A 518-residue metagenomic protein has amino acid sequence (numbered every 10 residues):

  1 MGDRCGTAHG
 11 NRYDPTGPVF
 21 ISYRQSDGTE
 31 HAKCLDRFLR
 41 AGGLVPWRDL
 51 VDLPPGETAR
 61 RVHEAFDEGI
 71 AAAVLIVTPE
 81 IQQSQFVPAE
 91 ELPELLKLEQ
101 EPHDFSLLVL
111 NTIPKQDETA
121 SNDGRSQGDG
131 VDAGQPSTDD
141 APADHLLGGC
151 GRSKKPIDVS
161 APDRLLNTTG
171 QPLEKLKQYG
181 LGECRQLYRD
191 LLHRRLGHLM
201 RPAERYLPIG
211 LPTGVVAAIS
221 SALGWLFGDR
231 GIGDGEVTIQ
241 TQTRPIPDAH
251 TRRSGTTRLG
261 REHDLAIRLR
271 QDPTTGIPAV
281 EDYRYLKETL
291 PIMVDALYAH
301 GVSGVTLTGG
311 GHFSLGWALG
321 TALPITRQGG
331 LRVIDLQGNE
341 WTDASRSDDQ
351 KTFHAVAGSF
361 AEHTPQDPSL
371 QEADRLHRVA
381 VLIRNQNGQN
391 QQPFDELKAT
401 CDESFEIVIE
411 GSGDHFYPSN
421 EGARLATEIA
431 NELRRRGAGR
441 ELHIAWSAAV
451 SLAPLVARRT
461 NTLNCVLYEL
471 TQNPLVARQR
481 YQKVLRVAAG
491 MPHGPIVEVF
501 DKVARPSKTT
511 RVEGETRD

Functional and structural regions predicted by a protein language model:
M1-L75, L95, H103: Conserved N-terminal substructure of TIR/SEFIR domains
G2-F38, N111-L226: C-terminal interaction surface of TIR/SEFIR-family domains
S22, W47-D49, L75-T78, V109-N111 (+3 more regions): Conserved beta-strand segments of the P-loop GTPase G domain that flank and frequently precede/overlap
E30-A32, P55-T58, Q82-A89, Y417-N420: Active-site-adjacent loop/helix micro-motif of nuclease/hydrolase catalytic cores
R37-L39, E64, E90-E94, P324-I325 (+1 more regions): Glycine-rich, phosphate-binding/catalytic loops in enzymes
P79-Q100: Conserved TIR/SEFIR loop-to-helix hotspot centered on a Trp-containing motif with a nearby acidic residue
K97-T119, L336-Q350: Ser/Thr/Gly-rich flexible loops in soluble cytosolic domains mediating phosphotransfer, phosphorylation
Q178, G182-D518: Long, low-complexity, Lys/Arg-enriched
